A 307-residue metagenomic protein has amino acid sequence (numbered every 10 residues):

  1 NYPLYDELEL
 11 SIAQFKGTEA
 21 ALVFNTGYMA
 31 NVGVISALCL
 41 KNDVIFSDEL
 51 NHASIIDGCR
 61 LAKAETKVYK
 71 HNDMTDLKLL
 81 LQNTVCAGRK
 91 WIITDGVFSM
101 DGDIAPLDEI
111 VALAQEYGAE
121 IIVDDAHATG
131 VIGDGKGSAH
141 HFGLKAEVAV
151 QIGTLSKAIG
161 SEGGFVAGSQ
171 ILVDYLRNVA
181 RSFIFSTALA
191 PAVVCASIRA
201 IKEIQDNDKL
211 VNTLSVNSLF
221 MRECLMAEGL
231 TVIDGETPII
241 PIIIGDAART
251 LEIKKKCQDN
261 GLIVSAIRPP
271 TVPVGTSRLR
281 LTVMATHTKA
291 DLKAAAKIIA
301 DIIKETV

Functional and structural regions predicted by a protein language model:
N1-G27: Conserved N-terminal alpha-helix of the aminotransferase class I/II PLP-enzyme fold
L10, Q14, D259-I263, P270-V307: PLP-dependent enzyme catalytic core of the Aspartate aminotransferase-like
V34-A53: Conserved PLP-anchoring active-site segment centered on the Schiff-base-forming lysine
A62, E116-Y117, E228, N260 (+1 more regions): Helix C-cap/helix->beta junction micro-motif
K67, H71-V123: Active-site phosphate-binding strand-loop segment of PLP-dependent enzymes
Y117-E120, H127, I132-E236: Active-site C-terminal subdomain of aminotransferase-like
N212-M221, M226-G261, T271, T276 (+1 more regions): Conserved PLP-binding catalytic core of the aspartate aminotransferase-like
